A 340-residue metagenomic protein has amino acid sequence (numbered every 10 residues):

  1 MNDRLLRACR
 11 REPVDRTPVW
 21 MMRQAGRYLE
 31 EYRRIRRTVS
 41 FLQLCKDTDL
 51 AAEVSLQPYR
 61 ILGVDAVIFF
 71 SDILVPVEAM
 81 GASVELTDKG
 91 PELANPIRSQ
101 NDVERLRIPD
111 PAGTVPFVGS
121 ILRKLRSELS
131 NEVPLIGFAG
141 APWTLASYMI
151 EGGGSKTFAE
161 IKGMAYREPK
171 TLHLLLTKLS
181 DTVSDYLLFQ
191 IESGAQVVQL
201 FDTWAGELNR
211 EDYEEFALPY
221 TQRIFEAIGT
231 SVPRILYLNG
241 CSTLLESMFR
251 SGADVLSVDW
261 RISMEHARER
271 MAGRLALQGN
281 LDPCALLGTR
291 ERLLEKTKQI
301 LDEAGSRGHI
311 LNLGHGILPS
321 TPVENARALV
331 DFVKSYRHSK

Functional and structural regions predicted by a protein language model:
M1-D88, R223, D302, V323-K340: N-terminal basic, low-complexity leaders that serve as flexible interaction/assembly modules and, when applicable, as
N2, R10-D15, M21, Y28 (+12 more regions): Preference for short coil/turn "hinge" residues that link or interrupt alpha-helices
M21, T114-K340: Active-site loop segments of alpha/beta catalytic cores
S40, Q100-P111, A165-L172: Short glycine/proline- and acidic residue-enriched helix-loop micro-motifs that form flexible lids or anion-recognition
I73-P76, P91, Q100-N101, P142-T144: A short acidic, glycine/proline-enriched capping/turn motif at secondary-structure boundaries, especially helix N-cap
E85-R98, S155-K162: A charged helix-plus-loop insertion that forms the helical arch/lid used to bind and gate nucleic-acid substrates
K89-E128: A gly/proline- and charged-residue-enriched helix-loop-helix capping module
